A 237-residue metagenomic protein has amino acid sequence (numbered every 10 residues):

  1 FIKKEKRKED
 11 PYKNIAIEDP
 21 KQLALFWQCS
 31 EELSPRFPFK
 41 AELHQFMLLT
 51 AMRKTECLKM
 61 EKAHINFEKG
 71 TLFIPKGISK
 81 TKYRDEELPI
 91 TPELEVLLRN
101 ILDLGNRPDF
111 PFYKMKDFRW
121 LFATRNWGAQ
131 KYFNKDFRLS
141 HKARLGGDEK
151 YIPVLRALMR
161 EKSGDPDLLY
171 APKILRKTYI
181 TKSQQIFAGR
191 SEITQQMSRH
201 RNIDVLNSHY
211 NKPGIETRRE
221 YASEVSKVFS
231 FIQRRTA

Functional and structural regions predicted by a protein language model:
F1-K54, L58: Basic, Lys/Arg- and aromatic-enriched nucleic-acid-binding interface segment
K3-K4, K59-N100: Conserved tyrosine-mediated DNA breakage-rejoining catalytic core shared by Y-recombinases
Q22-L23, T91-D167: Active-site/catalytic core of tyrosine-dependent DNA strand-transfer enzymes
Q28, K59, F67, S208-K212: Phosphate-coordinating loops and pocket residues in cytosolic domains that bind phosphorylated ligands
Q45, L49, T55-E56, I174-R201: C-terminal catalytic core of tyrosine-transesterase DNA break-rejoin enzymes
H64-T71, L168-L169, A188-H209, R234: Short, polar N-cap/turn motifs at the start of nucleic acid-interacting alpha helices
K69, D103-P108, M115-F118, D204-V205 (+1 more regions): C-terminal secondary-structure termini that scaffold catalytic or DNA-interacting sites
I78-K80, S198-E224: Catalytic-site neighborhood detector that most strongly recognizes the C-terminal catalytic loop/helix of tyrosine
